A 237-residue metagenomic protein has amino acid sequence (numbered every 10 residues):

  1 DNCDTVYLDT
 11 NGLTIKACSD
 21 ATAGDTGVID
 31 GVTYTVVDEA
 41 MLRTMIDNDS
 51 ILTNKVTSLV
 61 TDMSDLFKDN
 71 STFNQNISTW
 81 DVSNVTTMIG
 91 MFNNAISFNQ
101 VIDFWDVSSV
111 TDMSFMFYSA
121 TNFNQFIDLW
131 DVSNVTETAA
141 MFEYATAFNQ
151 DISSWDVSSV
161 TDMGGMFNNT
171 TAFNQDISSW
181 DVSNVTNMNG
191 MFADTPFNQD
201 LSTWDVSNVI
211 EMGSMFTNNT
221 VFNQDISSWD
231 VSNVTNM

Functional and structural regions predicted by a protein language model:
D1-N236: Negatively charged
